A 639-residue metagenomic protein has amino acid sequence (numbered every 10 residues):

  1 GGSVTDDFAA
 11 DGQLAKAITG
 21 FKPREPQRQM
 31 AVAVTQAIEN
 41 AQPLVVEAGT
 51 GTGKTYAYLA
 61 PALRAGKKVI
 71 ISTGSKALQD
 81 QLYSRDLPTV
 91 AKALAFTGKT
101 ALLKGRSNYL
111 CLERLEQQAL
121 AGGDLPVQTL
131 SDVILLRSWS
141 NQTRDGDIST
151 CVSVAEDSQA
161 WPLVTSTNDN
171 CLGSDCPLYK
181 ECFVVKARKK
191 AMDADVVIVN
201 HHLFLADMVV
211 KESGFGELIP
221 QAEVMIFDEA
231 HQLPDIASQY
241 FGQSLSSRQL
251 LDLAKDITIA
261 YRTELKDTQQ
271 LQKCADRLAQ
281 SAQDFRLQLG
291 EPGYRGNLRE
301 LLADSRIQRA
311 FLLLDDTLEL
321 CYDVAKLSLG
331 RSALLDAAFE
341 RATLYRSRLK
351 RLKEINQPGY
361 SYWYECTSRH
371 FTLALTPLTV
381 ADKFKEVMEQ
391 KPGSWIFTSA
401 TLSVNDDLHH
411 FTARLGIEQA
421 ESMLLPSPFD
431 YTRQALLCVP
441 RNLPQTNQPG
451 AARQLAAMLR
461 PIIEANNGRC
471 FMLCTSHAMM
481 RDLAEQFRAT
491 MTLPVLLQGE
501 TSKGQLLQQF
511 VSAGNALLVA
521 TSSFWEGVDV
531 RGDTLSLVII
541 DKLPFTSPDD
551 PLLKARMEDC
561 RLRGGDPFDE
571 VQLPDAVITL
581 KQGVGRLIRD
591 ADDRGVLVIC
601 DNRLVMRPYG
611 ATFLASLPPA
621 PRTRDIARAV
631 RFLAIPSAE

Functional and structural regions predicted by a protein language model:
G2-A17, K67-D195, H202, I257-T258 (+4 more regions): A substrate-engagement module of RecA-like helicase motors
G2-V46, A60: Conserved pre-motif I regulatory segment
T35-Q36, T55-K68, R85-T89: Walker A/P-loop NTP-binding motif
R64, D80, R85-P88, N168-N170 (+2 more regions): Signature of the SF2 helicase/ATPase Hel1-core->accessory helical subdomain module
V69-S75, F397-T398, G468-T475, V598-C600: Conserved RecA-like ASCE P-loop NTPase motor core of nucleic-acid helicases/translocases
P162-V197, M208-F215, L320-L443, G450-A457 (+3 more regions): A contiguous, basic/glycine-rich beta-loop/short-helix subdomain that forms a polymer-engagement track
P440-G450, E500-V605: Conserved RecA-like P-loop NTPase helicase motor core
T475-G499: Conserved helicase motor "Helicase C" RecA-like lobe of SF1/SF2 P-loop NTPases
